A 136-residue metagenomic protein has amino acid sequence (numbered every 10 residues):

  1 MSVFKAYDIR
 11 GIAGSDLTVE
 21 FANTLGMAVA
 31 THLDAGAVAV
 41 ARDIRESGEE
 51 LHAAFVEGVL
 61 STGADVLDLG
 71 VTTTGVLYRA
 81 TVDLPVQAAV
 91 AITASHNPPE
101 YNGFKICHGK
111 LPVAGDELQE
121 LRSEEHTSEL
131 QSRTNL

Functional and structural regions predicted by a protein language model:
M1-E57, S61-G63: An N-terminal, well-structured beta->alpha segment
Y7, R42-D43, I92-S95, F104 (+2 more regions): Fold-independent oxyanion-binding glycine-rich loops and adjacent beta-strand/coil segments at enzyme active sites
R10-A13, T72, K105: Gly/Ser/Thr-rich beta-alpha loop segments that engage phosphate groups in nucleotides
N23-T31, G75, R79, Q119: Short, contiguous clusters of charged residues that form electrostatic/catalytic patches at enzyme active sites, used
V38-Y101: N-terminal small/polar loop signature for handling phosphorylated ligands or for N-terminal nucleophile
N102-S128, S132: Gly/Ser/Thr-enriched, mixed-charge loops and adjacent short helices that form phosphate/oxyanion-binding elements
